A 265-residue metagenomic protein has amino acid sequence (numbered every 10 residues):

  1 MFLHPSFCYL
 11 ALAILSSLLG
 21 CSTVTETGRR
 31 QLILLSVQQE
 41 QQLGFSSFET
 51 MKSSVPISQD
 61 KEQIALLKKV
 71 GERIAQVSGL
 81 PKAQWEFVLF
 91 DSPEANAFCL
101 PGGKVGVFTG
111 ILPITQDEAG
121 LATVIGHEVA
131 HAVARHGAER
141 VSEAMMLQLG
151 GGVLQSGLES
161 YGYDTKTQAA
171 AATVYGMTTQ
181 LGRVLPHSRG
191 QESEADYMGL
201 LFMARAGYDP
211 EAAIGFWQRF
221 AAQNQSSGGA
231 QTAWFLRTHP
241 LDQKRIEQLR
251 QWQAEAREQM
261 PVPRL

Functional and structural regions predicted by a protein language model:
M1-H4: N-terminal secretory signal peptides that target proteins for export/translocation
C8-L18: Bacterial N-terminal signal peptides
Y9, C21-L265: A Zn2+-metalloprotease active-site environment signal
